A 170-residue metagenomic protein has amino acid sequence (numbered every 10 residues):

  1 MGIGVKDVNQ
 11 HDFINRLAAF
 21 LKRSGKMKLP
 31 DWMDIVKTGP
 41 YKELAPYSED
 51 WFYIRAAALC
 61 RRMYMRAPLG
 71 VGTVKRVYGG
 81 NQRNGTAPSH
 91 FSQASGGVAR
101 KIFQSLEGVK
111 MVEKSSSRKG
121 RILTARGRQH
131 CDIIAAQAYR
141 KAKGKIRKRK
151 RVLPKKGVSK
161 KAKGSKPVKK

Functional and structural regions predicted by a protein language model:
M1-K42, P46: Eukaryotic partner-binding/assembly regions in large regulatory complexes
K28-R76: Short alpha-helical segments that sit at the start of domains
R55-A58, H90-Q104: Charge-enriched amphipathic alpha-helical scaffolds
P68-H90: Short acidic, hydrophobic short linear motifs in intrinsically disordered regions
V74, A99-V109, G127: Basic amphipathic alpha-helical segments that dock to polyanions
E107-S117: A short, conserved structural fragment
K119-A125: Minor-groove-contacting beta-hairpin "wing" of winged helix-turn-helix DNA-binding domains
A125-K170: Short, amphipathic alpha-helical interaction segments positioned at domain boundaries
